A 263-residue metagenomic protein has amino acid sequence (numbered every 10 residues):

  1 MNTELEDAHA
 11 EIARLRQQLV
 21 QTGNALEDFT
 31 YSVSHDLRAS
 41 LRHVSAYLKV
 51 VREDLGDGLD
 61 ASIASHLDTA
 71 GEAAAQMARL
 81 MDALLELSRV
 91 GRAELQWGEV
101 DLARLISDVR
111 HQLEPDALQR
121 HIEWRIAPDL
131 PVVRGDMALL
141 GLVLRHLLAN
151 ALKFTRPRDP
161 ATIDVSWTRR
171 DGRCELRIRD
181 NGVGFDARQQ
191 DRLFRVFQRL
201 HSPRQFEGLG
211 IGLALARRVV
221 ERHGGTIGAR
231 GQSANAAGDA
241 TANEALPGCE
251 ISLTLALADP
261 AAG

Functional and structural regions predicted by a protein language model:
R52-I63: Short acidic helix/loop segment immediately C-terminal to the autophosphorylated histidine in two-component histidine
E72-M77: Short alpha-helical segment of the dimerization/phosphotransfer core of two-component systems
Q96-H111, D164-W167: A conserved beta-strand-to-alpha-helix junction within the catalytic ATP-binding
A151-T155: Short helix-loop "hinge" at the ATP-lid/N-box region of the Bergerat-fold HATPase_c
F185-F197: Short conserved segment of the HATPase_c
G212-A216: Short alpha-helical Gxxx[C/S/T] motif in the catalytic ATP-binding
V220-E221: Detector for a conserved hydrophobic position within an alpha-helical segment of the HATPase_c
